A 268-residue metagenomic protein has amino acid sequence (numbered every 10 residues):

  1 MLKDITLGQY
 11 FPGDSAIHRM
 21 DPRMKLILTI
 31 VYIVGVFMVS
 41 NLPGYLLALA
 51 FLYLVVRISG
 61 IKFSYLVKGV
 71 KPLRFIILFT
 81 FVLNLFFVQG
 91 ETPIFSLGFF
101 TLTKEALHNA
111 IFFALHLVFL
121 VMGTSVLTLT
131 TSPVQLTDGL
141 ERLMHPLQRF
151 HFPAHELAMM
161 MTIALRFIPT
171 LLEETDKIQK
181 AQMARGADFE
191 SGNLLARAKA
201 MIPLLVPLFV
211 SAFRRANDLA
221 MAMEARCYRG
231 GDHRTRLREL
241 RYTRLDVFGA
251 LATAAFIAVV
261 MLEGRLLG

Functional and structural regions predicted by a protein language model:
M1-L42, A48-R57, R142-H145, R149-F152 (+3 more regions): Transmembrane alpha-helix interface motif
D14, F37, G60-Y65, L97 (+4 more regions): Membrane-helix interfacial "entry" motifs
K25-L26, S64-R74, D246-G249: Alpha-helical transmembrane segments and their helix-start/interface "positive-inside/aromatic belt" motifs in integral
N41, Y45, G60-S64, V88-S96 (+2 more regions): Transmembrane helix-loop junctions in multipass membrane proteins, especially transporters and channels
F51-I61, F75-F79: Alpha-helical transmembrane segments and their membrane-interface exit regions
L73-A187: Juxtamembrane/interface alpha-helical elements of multi-pass membrane proteins
